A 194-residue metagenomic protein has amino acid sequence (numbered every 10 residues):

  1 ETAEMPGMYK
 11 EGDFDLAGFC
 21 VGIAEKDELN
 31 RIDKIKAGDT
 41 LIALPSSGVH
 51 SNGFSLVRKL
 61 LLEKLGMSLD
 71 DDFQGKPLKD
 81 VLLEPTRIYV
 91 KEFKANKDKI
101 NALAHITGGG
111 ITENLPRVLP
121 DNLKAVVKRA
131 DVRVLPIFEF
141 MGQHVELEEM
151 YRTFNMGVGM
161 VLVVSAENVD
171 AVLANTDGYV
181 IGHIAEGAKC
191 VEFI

Functional and structural regions predicted by a protein language model:
E1-S55, H183: Glycine-rich anion-binding loops of enzyme active sites
Y9-L16, K64-L83, R87-I194: Glycine-/charge-enriched secondary-structure boundary and capping motifs
A37-D80: Acidic, glycine-rich loop-and-beta core segments that form the ion-binding/anion-interacting portion of active sites
